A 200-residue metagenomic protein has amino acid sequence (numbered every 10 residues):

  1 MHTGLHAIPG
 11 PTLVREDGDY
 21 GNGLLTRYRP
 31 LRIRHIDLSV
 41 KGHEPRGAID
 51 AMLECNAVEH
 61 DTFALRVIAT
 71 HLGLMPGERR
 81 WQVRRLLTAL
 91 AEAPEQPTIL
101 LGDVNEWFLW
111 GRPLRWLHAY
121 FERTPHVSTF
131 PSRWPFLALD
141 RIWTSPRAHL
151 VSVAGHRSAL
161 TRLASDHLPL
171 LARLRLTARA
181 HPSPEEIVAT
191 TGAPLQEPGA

Functional and structural regions predicted by a protein language model:
H2-A200: Active-site regions of metal-assisted phosphoester/phosphodiester hydrolases, unifying DNase/endonuclease modules
